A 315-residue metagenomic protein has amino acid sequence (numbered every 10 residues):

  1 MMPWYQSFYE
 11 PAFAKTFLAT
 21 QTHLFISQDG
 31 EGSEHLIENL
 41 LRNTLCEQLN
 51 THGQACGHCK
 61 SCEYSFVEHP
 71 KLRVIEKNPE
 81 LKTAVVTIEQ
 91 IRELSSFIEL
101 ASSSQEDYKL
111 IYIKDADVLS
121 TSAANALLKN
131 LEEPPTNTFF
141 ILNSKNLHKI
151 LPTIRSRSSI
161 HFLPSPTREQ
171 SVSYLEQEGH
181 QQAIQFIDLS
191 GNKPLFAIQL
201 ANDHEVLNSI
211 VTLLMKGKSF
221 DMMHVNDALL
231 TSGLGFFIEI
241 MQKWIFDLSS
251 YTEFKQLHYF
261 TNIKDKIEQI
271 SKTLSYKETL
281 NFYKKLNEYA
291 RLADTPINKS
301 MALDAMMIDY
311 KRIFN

Functional and structural regions predicted by a protein language model:
M1-N50, Y64, T136-F139, K145-N315: Charged, glycine-rich active-site and insertion segments that engage polyanionic ligands
M1-S122: Clamp-loader machinery-focused feature within the broader ASCE/P-loop NTPase space
F25, I113, L127-L128, S144: Hydrophobic residues in beta-strands of the RecA-like P-loop NTPase core, especially within AAA+ ATPase
V74, S96, K129, E169 (+1 more regions): Replace "anionic and nucleotidyl ligands
V118-L119, E133, K149: Residues immediately C-terminal
T121-K129, M301-I308: A short, hydrophobic/aromatic-rich structural module that often spans a beta strand with its adjoining loop
N125-L142: Conserved catalytic/switch belt of AAA+ P-loop NTPases
